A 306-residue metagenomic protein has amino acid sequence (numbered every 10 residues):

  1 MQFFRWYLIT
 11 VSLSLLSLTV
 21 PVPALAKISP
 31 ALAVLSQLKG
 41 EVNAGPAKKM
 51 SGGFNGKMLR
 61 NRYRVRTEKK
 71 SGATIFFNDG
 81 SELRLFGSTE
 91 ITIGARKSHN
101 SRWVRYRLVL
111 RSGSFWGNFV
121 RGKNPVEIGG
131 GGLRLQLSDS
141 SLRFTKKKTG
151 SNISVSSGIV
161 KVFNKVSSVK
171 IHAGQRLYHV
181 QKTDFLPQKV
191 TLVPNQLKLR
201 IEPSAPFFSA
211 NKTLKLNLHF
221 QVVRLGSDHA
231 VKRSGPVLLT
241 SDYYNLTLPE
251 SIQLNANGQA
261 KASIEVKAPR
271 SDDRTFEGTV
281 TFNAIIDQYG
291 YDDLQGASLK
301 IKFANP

Functional and structural regions predicted by a protein language model:
I9-T19: Bacterial N-terminal signal peptides
A26-V193: Flexible, surface-exposed loop/linker segments and immediately adjacent secondary-structure boundaries
H172-N211, I301-N305: Pro/Ala/Gly-rich low-complexity, hydrophilic intrinsically disordered segments
N211-D228, F282: Beta-strand-rich structural segments
V223-L248, F276-V280: Short flexible loop/turn segments that cap and initiate beta-strands
I252-A260: Short proline/glycine- and polar residue-rich coil/turn motifs
A262-D272: Short, hydrophobic beta-strand segments
G290-P306: Short beta-strand elements
